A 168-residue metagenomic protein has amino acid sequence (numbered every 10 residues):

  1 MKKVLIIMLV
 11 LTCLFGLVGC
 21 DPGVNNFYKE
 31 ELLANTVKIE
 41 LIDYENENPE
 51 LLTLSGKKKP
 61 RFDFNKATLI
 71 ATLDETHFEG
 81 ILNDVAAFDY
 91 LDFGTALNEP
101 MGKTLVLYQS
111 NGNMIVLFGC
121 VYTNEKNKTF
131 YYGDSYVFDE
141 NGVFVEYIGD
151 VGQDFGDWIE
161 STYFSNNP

Functional and structural regions predicted by a protein language model:
M1-G19: Sec-dependent bacterial lipoprotein signal peptides
C20-P168: Function-determining sites in protein domains
